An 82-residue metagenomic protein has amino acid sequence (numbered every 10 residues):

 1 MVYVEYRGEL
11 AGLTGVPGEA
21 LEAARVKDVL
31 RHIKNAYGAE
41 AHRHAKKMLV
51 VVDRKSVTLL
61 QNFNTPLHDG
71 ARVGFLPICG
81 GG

Functional and structural regions predicted by a protein language model:
M1-G81: Ubiquitin-like/PB1-type beta-grasp interaction modules and other compact soluble beta-rich domains
